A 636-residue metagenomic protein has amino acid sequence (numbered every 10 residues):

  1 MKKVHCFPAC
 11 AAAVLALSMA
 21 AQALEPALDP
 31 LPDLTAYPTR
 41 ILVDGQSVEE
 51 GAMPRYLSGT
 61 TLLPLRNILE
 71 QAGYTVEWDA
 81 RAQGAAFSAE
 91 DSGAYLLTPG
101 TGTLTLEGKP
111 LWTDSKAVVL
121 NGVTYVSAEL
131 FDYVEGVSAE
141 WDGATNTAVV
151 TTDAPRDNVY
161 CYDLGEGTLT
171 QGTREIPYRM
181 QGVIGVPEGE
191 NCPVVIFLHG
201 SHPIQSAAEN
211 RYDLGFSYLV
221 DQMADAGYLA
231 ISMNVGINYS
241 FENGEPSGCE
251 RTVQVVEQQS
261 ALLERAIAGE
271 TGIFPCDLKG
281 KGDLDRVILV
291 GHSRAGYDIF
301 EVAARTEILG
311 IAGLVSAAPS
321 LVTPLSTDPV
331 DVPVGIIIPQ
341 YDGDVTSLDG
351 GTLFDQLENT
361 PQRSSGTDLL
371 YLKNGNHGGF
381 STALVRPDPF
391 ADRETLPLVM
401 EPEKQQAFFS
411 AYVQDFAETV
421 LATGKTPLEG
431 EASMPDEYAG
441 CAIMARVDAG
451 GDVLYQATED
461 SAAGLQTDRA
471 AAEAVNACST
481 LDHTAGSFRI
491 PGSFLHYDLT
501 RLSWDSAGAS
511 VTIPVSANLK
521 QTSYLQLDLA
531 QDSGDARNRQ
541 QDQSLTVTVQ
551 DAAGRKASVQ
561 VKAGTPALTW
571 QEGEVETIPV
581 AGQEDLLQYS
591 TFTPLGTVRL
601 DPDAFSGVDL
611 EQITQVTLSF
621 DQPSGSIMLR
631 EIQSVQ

Functional and structural regions predicted by a protein language model:
H5-C10, Q22-R156: Primary recognition of N-terminal secretory signal peptides and signal-anchoring hydrophobic helices
D153-E190: N-terminal cap/lid segment of alpha/beta-hydrolase-fold proteins
N191-G200: Short beta-strand element of the alpha/beta-hydrolase
R211-E242, P246-Q254: Active-site machinery of serine-nucleophile hydrolases
P246-K279: Alpha/beta-hydrolase active-site loop
V332-E403: Active-site-adjacent alpha-helix of alpha/beta-hydrolase-fold enzymes
N374-N376, A383-I513, K520-Q526, Q531: Alpha/beta-hydrolase-fold serine-hydrolase catalytic core, especially in secreted/extracellular enzymes
R501-G607, F620-Q636: Extracellular ligand-binding interfaces
